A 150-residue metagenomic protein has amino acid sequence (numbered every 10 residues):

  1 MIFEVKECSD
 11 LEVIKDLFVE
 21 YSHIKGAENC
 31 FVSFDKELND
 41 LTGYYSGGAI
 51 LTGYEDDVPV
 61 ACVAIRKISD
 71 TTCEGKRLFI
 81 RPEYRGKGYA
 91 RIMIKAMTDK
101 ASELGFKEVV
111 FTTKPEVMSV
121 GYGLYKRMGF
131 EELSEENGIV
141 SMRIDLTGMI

Functional and structural regions predicted by a protein language model:
F3-K76, R81, I94, K100 (+2 more regions): Acetyl-CoA-dependent GNAT
D70-T71, G86, V117, G138: Surface-exposed, flexible loop/turn segments at secondary-structure boundaries
L78-R85, K114: A short, internal acetyl-CoA/4′-phosphopantetheine-binding micro-motif in the GNAT/acyltransferase core
Y84, G88-A96: Conserved acetyl-CoA pyrophosphate-binding loop and the N-cap/start of the following alpha-helix in GNAT-like
K87, E103-K107: Short coil/turn segments at alpha/beta junctions that flank glycine-rich nucleotide-binding fingerprints
K107-I150: C-terminal "cap" of GNAT-fold acetyltransferases
